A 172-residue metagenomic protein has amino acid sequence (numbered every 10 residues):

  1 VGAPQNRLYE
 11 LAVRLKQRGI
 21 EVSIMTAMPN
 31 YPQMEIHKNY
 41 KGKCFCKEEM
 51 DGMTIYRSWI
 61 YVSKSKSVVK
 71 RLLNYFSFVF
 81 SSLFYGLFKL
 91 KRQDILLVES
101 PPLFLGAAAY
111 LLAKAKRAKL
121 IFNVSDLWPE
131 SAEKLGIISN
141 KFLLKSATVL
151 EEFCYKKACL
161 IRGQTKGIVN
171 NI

Functional and structural regions predicted by a protein language model:
V1-D51: N-terminal subdomain of nucleotide-sugar transferases
P4, A27, E99, S125 (+1 more regions): Replace "coordinates the UDP/GDP/TDP-sugar" with "coordinates nucleotide-activated sugar donors
E21-S23, K119, L160: Residues at the starts of beta-strands that form the adenosine-phosphate
I60-K70, A113-V149: Acceptor-binding helix/loop patch of EC 2.4 sugar-transfer enzymes, predominantly nucleotide-sugar-dependent
R71-L87, I95-S125, S131: An aromatic- and histidine-rich active-site surface loop
L87, F104-A107, L111-A115, K141-I161: Membrane-proximal helix-turn-helix segments that form the acceptor-binding/catalytic region of lipid-linked
R92-Q93, A158: Local beta-strand N-terminus motif with an aromatic residue
K156-K157, R162-G163, I168-I172: Helix-loop-beta element that forms the nucleotide-linked donor phosphate-binding surface in glycosyltransferases
